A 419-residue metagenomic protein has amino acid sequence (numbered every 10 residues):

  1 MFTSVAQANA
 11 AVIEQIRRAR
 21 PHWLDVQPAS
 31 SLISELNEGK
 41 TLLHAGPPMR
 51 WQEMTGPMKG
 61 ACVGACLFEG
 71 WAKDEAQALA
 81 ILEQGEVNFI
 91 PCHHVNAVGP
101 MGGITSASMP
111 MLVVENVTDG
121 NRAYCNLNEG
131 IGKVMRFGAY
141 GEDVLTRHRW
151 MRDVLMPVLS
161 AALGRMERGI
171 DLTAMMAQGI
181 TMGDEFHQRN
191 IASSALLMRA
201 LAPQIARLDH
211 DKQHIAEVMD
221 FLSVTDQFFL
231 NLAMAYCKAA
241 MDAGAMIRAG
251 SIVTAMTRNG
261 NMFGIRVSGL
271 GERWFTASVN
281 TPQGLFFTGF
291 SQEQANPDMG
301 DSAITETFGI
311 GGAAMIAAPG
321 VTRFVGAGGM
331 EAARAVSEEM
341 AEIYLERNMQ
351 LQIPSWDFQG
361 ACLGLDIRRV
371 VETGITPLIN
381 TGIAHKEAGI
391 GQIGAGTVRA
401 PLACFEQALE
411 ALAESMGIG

Functional and structural regions predicted by a protein language model:
M1-G419: Anaerobic metallocofactor- and corrinoid-dependent redox/one-carbon enzyme cores, especially those from methanogenesis
